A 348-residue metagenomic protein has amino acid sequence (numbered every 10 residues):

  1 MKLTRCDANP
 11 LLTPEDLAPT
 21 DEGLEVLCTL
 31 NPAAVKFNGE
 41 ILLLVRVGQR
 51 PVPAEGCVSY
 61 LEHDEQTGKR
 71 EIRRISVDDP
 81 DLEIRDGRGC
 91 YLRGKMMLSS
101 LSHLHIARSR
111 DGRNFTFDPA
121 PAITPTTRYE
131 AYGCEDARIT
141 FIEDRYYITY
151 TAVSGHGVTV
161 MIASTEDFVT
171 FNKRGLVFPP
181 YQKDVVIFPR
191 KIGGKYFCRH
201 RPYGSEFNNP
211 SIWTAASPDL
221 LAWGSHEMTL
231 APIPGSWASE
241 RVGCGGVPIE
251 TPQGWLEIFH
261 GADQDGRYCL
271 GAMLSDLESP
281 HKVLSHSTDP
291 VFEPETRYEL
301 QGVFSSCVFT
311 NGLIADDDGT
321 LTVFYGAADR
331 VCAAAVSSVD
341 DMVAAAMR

Functional and structural regions predicted by a protein language model:
M1-Y132, T140-E240, I249-V303, D316-R348: Beta-rich carbohydrate-recognition and catalytic domains
